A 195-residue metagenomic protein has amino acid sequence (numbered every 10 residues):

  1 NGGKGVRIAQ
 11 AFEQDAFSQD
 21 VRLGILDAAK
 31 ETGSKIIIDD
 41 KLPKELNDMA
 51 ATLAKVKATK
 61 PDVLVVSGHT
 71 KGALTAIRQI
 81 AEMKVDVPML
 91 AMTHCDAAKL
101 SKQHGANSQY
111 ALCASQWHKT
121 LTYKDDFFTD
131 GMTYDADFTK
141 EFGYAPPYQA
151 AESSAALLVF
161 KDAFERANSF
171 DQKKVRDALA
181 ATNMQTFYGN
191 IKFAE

Functional and structural regions predicted by a protein language model:
N1-E195: Extracytosolic ligand-binding ectodomains
